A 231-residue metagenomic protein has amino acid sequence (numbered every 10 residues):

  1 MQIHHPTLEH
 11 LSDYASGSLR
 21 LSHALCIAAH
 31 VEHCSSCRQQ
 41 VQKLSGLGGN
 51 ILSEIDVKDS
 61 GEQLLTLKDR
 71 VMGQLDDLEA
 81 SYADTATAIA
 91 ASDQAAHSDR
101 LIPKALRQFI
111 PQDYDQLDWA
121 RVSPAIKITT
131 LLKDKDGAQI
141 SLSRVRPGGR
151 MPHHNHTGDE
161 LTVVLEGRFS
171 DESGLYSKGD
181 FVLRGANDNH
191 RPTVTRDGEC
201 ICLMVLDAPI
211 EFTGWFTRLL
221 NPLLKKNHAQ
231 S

Functional and structural regions predicted by a protein language model:
M1-E9, S22, E32-S35, K43-D115: Positively biased amphipathic helices and basic secretion/translocation or surface-docking motifs that either flank
V41, M151-H153, E172, H190-R196: Short beta-strand His + acidic residue motifs that chelate non-heme Fe in jelly-roll/DSBH and cupin folds
T129, K133-H156, G185-N189: Conserved short histidine dyad/triad with adjacent acidic residue
R146-G149, N155-D171: Glycine- and acidic-residue-biased ligand/ion/polar-headgroup-sensing regions
D171-R191: Short acidic-glycine-tyrosine-enriched beta hairpin
D188-F212: Ligand-binding loop in jelly-roll beta-barrel domains
L203-S231: Double-stranded beta-helix
